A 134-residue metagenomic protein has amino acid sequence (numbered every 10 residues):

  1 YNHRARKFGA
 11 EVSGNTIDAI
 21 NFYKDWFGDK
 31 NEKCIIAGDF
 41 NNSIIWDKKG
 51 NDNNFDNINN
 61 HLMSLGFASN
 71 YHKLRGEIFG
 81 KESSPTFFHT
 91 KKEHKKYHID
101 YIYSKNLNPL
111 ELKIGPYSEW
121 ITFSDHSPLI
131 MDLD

Functional and structural regions predicted by a protein language model:
Y1-D134: Active-site regions of metal-assisted phosphoester/phosphodiester hydrolases, unifying DNase/endonuclease modules
